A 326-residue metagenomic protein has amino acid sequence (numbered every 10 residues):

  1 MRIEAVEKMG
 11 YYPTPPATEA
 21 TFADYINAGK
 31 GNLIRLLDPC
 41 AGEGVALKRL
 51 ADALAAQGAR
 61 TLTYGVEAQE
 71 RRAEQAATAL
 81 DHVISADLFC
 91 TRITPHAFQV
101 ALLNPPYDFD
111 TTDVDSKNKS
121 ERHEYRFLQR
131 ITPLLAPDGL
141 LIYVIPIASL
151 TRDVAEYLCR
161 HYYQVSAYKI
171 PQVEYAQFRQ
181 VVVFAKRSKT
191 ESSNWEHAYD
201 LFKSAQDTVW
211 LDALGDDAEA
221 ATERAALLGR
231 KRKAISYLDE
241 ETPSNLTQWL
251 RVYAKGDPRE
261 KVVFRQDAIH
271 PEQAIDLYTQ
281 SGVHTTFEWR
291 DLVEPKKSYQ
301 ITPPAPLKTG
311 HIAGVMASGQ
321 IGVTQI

Functional and structural regions predicted by a protein language model:
M1-G31, V45-A46, A305, G310-V315 (+1 more regions): S-adenosyl-L-methionine
N32-G42: Conserved class I S-adenosyl-L-methionine
E43-Q57: Conserved SAM-binding loop of SAM-dependent methyltransferases across substrates and taxa, primarily the Class I
A76-A77: Conserved SAM-binding loop
R92-V100: A short acidic, Gly/Pro-enriched loop at the edge of an enzyme's catalytic core that lines a small-molecule cofactor
K119-K186: Conserved Class I SAM-dependent methyltransferase catalytic core
Q177-A274: Flexible, glycine-/basic-rich loop-and-beta segments that form/coincide with the SAM-dependent methyltransferase
D257-I326: C-terminal target-recognition/interaction regions appended to catalytic cores
